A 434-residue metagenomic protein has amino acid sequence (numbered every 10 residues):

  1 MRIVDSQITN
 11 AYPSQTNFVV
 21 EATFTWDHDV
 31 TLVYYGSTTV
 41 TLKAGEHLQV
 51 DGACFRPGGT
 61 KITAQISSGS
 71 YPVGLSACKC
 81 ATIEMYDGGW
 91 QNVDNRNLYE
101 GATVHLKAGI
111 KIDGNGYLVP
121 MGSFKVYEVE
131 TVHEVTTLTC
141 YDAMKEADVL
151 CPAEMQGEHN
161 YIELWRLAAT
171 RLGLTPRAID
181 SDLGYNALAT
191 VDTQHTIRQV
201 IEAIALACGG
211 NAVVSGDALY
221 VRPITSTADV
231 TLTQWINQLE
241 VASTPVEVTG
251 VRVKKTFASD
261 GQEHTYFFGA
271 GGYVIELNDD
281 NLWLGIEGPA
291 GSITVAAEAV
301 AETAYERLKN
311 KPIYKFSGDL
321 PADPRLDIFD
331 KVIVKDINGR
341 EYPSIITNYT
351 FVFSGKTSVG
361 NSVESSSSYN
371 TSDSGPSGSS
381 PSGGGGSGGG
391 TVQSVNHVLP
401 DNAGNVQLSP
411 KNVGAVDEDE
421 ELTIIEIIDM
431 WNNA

Functional and structural regions predicted by a protein language model:
M1-Q156, V191-D192, Q199-S215, K311-I313: Assembly/oligomerization scaffold segments
M1-V19, T25-H47, L138-C140, N237 (+7 more regions): Acidic, low-complexity/disordered segments
C78-C80, V93, G101, V248 (+3 more regions): Surface-exposed or flexible loop/turn and strand-edge residues in extracellular/cell-surface modules
W90-L98, D182, P321-R325: Short, surface-exposed secondary-structure edge patches
F124-V132, T225-S226, I345-K356: Short, compositionally biased
E130-E240, P245, A290-V295, I337: Charged- and aromatic-enriched interaction segments used to assemble and dock large macromolecular complexes
S382-A434: Fibrous stalk/shaft segments of extracellular and virion attachment machinery
